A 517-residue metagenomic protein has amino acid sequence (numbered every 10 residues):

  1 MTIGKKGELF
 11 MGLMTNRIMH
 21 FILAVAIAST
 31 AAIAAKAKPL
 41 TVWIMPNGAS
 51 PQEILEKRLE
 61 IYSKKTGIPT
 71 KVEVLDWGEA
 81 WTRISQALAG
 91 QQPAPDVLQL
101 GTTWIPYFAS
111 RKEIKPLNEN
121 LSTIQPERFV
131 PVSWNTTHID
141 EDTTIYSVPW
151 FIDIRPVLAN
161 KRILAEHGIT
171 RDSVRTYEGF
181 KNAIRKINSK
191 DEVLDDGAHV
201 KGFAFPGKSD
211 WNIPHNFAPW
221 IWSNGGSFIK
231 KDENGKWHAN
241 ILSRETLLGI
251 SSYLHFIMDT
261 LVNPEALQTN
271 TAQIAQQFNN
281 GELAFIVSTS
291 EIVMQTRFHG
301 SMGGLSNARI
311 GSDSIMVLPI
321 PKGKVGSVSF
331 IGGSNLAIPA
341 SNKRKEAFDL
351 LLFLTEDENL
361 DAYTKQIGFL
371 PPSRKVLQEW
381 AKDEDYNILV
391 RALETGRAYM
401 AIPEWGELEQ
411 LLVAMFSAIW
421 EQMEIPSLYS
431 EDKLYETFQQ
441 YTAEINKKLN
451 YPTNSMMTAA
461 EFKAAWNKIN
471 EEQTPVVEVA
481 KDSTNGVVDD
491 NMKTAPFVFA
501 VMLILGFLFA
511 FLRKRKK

Functional and structural regions predicted by a protein language model:
K38, E60, A89, H138 (+6 more regions): Extracytoplasmic/periplasmic substrate-recognition and gating elements
I61-V132, R162-G168, R175, Q276-Q277 (+3 more regions): Extracytoplasmic "Venus flytrap"/periplasmic binding protein-like
G101-P156, D196-K201, N212-N216, W220 (+1 more regions): Hinge/lid segment of periplasmic solute-binding proteins
N118-P131, F203-G207, G226-L248, S301-I310 (+2 more regions): Short, solvent-exposed loop/beta-turn-alpha elements that line the ligand-binding surface or hinge of extracytoplasmic
D142-W150, R155, K181-H238, L283: Extracytoplasmic/periplasmic solute-binding protein
A183-N188, D232-Q268, M316, I320: Glycine-centered hinge/linker elements that transmit conformational signals in sensory and ligand-binding systems
S312-I320, T364-E421: Long, aromatic- and glycine/proline-rich binding clefts that accommodate carbohydrate-like moieties
E394-K516: Conserved C-terminal helix/tail region of periplasmic/extracytoplasmic solute-binding proteins
